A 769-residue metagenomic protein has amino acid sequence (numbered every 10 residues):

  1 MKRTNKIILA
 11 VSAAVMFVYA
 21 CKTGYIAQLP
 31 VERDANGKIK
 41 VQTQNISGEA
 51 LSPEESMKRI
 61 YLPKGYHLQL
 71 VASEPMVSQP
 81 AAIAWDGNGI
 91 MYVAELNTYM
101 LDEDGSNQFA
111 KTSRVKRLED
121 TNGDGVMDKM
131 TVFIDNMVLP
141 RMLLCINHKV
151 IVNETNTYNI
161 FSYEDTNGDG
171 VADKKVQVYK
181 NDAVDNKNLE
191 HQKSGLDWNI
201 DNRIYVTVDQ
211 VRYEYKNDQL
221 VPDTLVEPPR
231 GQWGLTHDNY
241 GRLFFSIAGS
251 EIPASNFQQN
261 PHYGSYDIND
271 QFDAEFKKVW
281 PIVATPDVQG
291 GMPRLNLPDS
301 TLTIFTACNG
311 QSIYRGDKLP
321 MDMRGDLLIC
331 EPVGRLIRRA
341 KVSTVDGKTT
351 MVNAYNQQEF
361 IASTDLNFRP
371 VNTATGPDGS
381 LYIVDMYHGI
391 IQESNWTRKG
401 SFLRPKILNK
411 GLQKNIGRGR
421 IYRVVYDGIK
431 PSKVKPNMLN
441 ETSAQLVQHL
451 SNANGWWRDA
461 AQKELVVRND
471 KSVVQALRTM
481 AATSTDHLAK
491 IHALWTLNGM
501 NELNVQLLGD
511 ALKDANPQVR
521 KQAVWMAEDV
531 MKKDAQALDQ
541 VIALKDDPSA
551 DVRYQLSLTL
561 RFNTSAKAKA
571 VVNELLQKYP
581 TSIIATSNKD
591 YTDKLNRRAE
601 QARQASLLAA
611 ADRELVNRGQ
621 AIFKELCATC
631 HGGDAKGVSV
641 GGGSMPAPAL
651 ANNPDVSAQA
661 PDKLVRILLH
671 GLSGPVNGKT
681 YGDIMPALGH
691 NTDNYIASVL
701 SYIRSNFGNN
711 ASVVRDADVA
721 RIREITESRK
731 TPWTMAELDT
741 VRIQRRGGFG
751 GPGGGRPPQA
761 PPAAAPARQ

Functional and structural regions predicted by a protein language model:
M1-P30: Bacterial Sec-dependent N-terminal signal peptides
T23-Q445, V466: Beta-propeller domains with acidic blade repeats across secreted/periplasmic ectodomains and cytosolic WD/CNH propellers
E32-R33, Q44-S47, Q601-E614, K679 (+1 more regions): Flexible coil segments in periplasmic/lumen-exposed cytochrome c-class electron-transfer proteins
V384, I421, G619, F623-D634 (+2 more regions): The canonical Cys-X-X-Cys-His
P405, T483, D634-V676, T680-D693: Gly/Gly-Pro-rich "capping" loops immediately C-terminal to redox-active cysteine motifs in periplasmic/lumenal
S432-P436, W456-N469, L488-E502, L507-K513 (+5 more regions): Structural detector for internal amphipathic alpha-helices that build alpha-solenoid repeat scaffolds
A453-N454, T485-D486, A515-P517, P548-S549 (+2 more regions): Short inter-helical turns and helix N-cap capping residues of alpha-solenoid HEAT/ARM repeat scaffolds
R597-K624, V638-G641: Electrostatic cytochrome c docking/interface patches
